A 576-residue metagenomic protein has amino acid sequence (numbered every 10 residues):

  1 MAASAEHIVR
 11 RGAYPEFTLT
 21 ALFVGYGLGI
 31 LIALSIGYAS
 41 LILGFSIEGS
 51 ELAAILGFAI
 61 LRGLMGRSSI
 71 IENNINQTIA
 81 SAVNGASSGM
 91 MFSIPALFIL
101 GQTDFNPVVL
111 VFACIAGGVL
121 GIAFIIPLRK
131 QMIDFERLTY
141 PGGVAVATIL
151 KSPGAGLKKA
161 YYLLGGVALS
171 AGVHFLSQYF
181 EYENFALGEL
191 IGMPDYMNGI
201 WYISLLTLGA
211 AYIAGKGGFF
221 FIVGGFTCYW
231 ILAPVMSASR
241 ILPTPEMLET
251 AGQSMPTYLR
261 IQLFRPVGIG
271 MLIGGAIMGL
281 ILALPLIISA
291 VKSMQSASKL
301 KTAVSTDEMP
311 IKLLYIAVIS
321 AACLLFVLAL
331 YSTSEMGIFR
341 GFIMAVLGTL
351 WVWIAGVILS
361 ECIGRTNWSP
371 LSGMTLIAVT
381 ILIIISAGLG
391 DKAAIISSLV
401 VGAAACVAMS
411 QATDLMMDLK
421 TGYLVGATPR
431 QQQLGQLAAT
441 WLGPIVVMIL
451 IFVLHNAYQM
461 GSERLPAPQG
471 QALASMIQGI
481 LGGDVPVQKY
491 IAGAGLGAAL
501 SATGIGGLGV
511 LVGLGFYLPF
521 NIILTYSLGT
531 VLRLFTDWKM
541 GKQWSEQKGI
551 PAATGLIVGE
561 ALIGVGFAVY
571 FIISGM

Functional and structural regions predicted by a protein language model:
M1-M576: Alpha-helical multipass membrane-protein architecture
